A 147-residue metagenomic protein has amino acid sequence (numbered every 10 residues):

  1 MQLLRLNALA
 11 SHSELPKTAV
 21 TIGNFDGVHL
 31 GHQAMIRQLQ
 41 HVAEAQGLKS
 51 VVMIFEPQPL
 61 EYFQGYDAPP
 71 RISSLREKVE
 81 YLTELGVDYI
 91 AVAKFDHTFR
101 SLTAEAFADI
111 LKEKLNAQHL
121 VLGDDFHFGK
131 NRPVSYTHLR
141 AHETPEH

Functional and structural regions predicted by a protein language model:
L3-L9: Short acidic-hydrophobic, aromatic-tinged amphipathic segments that line or gate anion-handling sites
S11-S74: N-terminal catalytic cores of NTP/NDP-binding nucleotidyl/phosphoryl-transfer enzymes
H29, L82, L120: Residue-level signal for inorganic ion chemistry
A43, L82, L139-R140: A generic structural signal for well-ordered alpha-helical segments
V52-Q64, P69-A117: Active-site-proximal cofactor/substrate-binding loop regions of enzyme domains
V92-K94, A117-N131: Acidic beta-strand-to-loop metal/phosphate-binding motif
A108, P133-Y136: A short alpha->loop->secondary-structure connector
H138-A141, P145-H147: Single conserved hydrophobic/aromatic residue that forms the stacking wall/gate of nucleotide- or nucleobase-binding
